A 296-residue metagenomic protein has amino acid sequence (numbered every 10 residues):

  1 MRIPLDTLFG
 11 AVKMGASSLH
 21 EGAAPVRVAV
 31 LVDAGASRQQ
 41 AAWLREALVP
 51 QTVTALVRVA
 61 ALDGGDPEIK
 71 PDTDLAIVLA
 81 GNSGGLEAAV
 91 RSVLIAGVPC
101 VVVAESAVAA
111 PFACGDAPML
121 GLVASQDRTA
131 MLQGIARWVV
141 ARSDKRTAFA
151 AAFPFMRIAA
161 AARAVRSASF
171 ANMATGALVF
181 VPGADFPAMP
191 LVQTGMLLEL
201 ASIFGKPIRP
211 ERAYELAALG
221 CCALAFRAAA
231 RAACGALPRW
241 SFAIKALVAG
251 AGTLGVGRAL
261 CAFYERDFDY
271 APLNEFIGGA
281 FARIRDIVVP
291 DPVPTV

Functional and structural regions predicted by a protein language model:
M1-R27: Short, flexible boundary segments at extreme N-termini or domain junctions of P-loop NTPases and their
A23-L56: Short, charged N-terminal beta->alpha structural module
L31-A36, V78-S83, V103-A107: Structural motif
Q40, V53-L62, G97-A150: Canonical P-loop GTPase G-domain recognition
R45-D74, G81-V90: A short, well-structured beta->alpha microelement
D144-A160, A164, S202: Active-site helix-to-loop segments that bind/position phosphate- or nucleotide-bearing substrates and donors across
A162-G255, A259: Membrane-inserting effector segments that mediate pore formation, membrane fusion, or transient membrane insertion
L247-V296: Charge-biased C-terminal accessory regions appended to nucleic-acid-, cytoskeletal NTPase
